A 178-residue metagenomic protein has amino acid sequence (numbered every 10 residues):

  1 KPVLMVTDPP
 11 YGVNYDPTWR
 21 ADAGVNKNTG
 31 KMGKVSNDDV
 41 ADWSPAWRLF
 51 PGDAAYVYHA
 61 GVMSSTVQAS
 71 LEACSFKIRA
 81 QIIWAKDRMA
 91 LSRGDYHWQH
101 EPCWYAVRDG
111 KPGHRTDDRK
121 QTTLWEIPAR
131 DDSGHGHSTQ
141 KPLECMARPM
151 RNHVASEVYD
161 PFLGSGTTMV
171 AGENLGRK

Functional and structural regions predicted by a protein language model:
K1-K178: Core catalytic lobe of class I
